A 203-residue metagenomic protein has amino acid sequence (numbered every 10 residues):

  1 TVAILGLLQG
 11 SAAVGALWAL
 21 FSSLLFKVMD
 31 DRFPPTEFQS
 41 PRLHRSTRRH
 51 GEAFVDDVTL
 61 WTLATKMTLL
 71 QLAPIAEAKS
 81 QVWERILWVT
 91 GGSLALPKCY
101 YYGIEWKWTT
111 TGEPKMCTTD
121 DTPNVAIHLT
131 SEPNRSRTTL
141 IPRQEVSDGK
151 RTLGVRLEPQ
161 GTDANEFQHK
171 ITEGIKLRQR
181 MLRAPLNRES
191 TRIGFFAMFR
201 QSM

Functional and structural regions predicted by a protein language model:
T1-M203: Nucleic-acid-interacting cores, centered on viral/eukaryotic replication and modification enzymes
